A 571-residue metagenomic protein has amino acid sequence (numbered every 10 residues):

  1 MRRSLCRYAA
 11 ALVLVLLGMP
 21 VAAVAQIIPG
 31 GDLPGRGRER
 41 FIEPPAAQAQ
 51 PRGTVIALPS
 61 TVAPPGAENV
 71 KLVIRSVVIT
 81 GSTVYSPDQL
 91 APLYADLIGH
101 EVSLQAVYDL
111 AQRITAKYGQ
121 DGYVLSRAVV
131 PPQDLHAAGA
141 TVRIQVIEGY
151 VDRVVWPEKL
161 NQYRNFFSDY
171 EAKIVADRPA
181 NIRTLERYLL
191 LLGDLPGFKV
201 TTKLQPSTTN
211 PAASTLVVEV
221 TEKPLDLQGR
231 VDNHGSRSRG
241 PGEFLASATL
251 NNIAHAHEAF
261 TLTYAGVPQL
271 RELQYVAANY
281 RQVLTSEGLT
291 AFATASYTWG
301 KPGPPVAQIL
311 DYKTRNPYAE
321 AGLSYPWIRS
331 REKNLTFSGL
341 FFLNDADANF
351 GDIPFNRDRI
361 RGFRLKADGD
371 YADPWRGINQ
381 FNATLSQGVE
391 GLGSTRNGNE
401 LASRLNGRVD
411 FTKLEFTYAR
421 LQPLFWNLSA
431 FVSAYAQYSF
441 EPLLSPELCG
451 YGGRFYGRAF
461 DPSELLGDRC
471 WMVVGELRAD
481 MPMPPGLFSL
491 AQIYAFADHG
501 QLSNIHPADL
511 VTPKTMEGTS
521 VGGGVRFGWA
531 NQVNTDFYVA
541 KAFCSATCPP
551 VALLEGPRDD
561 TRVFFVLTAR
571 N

Functional and structural regions predicted by a protein language model:
R2, Q26-G235, S247, A265-Q274 (+3 more regions): Periplasmic polypeptide-binding modules associated with outer-membrane biogenesis and secretion
Q26, A402-N571: C-terminal transmembrane beta-barrel domains of outer membrane proteins
R127, V155, T201, V217 (+13 more regions): Residue-level detector of the transmembrane beta-barrel scaffold of outer-membrane proteins
A212, G240-F244, E272-V276, R315-A319 (+5 more regions): Residues that define the transmembrane beta-barrel architecture of outer-membrane proteins
V218, F244-I253, Q274-A295, P317-P326 (+3 more regions): Feature captures outer-membrane beta-barrel proteins of Gram-negative bacteria and organelles
L225-G235, A246, H257-P268, V276-A278 (+5 more regions): Transmembrane beta-strand segments that form the barrel wall of outer-membrane beta-barrel proteins
I253-A259, T285-T290, I328-L335, A372-Q380 (+3 more regions): Short loop/turn motifs that connect adjacent beta-strands in outer-membrane beta-barrel proteins
R271-D373: Transmembrane beta-barrel wall of Gram-negative outer-membrane proteins
